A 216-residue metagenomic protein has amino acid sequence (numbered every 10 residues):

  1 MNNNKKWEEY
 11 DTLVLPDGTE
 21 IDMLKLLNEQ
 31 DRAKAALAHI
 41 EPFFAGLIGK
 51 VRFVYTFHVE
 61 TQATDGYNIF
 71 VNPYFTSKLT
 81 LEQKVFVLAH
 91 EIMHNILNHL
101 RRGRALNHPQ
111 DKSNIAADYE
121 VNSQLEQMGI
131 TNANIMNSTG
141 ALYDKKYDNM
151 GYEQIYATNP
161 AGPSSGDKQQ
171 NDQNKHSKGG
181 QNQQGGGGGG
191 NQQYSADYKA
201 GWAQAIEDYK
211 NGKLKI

Functional and structural regions predicted by a protein language model:
M1-K84, L88, I92-T131: Basic/hydrophobic alpha-helical interface regions
S123-I216: Negatively charged
